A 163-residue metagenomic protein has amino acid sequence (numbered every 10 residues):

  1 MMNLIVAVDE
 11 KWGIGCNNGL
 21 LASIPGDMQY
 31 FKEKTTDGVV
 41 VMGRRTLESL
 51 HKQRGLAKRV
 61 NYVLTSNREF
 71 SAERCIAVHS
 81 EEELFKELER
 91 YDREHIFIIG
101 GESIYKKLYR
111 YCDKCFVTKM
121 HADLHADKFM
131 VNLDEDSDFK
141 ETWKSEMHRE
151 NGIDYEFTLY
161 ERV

Functional and structural regions predicted by a protein language model:
M1-V163: Enzymes that bind and transform nitrogen-containing heteroaromatic metabolites
